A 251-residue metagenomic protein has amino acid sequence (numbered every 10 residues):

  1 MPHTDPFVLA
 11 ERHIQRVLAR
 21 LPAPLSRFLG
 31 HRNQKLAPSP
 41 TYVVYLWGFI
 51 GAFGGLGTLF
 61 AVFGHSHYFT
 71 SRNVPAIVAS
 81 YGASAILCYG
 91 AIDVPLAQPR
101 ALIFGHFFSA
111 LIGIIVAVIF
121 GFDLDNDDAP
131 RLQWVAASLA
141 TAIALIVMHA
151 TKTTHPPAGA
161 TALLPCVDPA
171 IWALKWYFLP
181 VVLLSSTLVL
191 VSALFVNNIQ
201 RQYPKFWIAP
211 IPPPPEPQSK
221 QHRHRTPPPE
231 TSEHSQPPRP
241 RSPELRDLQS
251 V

Functional and structural regions predicted by a protein language model:
M1-P6, H224-V251: Intrinsically disordered, low-complexity cytosolic terminal tails
M1-W134, S138, A144-V147, K175-L183 (+1 more regions): Alpha-helical transmembrane segments and their membrane-interface boundaries that form or gate the permeation pathway
P75-A76, T151-P157: Short helix-coil transition sites and intra-membrane helix breaks within transmembrane domains of multi-pass
S138, A142, G159-L163: Short amphipathic alpha-helical segments
V147-T151, V167-D168: Short leucine-rich amphipathic alpha-helical surface patches
K152-T154, I171-Y177: Transmembrane helix interruption/hinge and helix-loop junction motifs
A162-L174: Interfacial segments of multi-pass membrane proteins
